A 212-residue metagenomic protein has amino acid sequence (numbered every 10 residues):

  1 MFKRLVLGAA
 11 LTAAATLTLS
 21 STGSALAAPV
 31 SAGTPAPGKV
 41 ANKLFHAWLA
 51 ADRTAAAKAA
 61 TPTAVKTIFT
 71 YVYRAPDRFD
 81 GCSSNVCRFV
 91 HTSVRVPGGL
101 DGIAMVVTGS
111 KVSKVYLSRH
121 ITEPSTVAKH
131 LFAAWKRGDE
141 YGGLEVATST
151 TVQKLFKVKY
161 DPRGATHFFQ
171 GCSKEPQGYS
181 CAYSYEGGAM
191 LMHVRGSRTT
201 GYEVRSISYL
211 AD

Functional and structural regions predicted by a protein language model:
M1-A28: Secretory targeting and sorting signals
V6, T34, V40, H120-I121 (+1 more regions): Generic alpha-helix initiation/capping and coil-helix boundary signal
P29-R95, Y141-S180: Short solvent-exposed beta->alpha transition segments
L44, W48, A59-A60, M105 (+6 more regions): Fold-core signature of tandem repeat domains
Y73-P76, D80-T126, Y160-D212: Exposed beta-sheet edge and beta->alpha loop/turn motif
Y116-Y141, V146-T150: Long, charged/polar, surface-exposed segments that mediate recognition or autoinhibition
